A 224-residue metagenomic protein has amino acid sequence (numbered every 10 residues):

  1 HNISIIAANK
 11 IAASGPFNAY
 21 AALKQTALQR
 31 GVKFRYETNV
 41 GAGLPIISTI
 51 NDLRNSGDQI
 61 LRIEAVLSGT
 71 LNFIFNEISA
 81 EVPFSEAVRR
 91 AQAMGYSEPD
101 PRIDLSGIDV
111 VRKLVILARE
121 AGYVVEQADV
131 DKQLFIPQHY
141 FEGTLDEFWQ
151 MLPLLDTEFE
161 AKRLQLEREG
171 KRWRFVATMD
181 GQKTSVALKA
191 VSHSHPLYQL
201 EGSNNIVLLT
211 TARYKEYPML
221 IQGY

Functional and structural regions predicted by a protein language model:
H1-A7: Rossmann-fold NAD(P) dinucleotide-binding segment
I3, V32, K171: Short phosphate-binding/catalytic loops that engage adenosine nucleotides
K10-E37, A42-L53: Rossmann-fold NAD(P)-binding glycine/threonine-rich loop
T38-L44, I50-R54, D58-R90, D100 (+1 more regions): Rossmann-like dinucleotide-binding core of oxidoreductases
R62-E64, N72-F75, R90, F175-Y224: Catalytic, metal-anchored helix/loop core of enzyme active sites in primary metabolism
E77-I78, E86-Y198: Substrate-binding/catalytic subdomain of NAD(P)-dependent oxidoreductase enzymes
